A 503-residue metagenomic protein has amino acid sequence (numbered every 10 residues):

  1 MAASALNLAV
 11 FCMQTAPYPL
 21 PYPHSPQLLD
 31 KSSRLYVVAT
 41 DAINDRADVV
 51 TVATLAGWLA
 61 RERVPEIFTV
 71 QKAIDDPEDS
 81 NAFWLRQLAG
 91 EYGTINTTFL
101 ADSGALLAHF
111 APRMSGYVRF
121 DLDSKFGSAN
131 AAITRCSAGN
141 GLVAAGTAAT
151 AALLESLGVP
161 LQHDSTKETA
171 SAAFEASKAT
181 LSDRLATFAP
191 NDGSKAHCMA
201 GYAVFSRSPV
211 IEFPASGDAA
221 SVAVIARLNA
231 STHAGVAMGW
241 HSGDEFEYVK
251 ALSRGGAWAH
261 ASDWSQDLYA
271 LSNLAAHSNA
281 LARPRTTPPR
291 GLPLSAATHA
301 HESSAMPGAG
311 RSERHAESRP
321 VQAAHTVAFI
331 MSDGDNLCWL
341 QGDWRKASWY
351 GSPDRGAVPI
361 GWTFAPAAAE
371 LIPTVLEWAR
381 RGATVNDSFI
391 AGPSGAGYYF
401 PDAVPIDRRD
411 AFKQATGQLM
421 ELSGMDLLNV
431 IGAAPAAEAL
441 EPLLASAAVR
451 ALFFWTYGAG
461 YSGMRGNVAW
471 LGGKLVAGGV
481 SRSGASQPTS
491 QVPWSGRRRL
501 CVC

Functional and structural regions predicted by a protein language model:
M1-F364, A368-L371, L475-C503: Terminal accessory/targeting
S221-V224, V236-L252, D407-G484: Catalytic domains of cell-wall/extracellular-matrix polysaccharide-remodeling enzymes, centered on de-N-acetylation
R311-N429, P435-F454: Catalytic alpha-helical scaffold of carbohydrate-active enzymes acting on polysaccharides/glycoconjugates
